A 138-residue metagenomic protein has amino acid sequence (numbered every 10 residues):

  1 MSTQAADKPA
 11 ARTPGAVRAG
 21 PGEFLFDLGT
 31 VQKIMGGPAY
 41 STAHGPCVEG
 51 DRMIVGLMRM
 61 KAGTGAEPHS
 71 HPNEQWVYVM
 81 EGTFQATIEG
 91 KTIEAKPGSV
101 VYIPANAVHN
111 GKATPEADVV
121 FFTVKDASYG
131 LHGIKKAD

Functional and structural regions predicted by a protein language model:
M1-R52, K136-D138: A short, N-terminal "cap"/entry segment at the start of jelly-roll beta-barrel domains of the cupin/DSBH fold
A39-S41, G56-H71: Conserved short histidine dyad/triad with adjacent acidic residue
M53, M58, K91-I93: Well-ordered beta-strand scaffold positions
R59-M60, H71-A86, V124: Short, conserved beta-strand element in jelly-roll/cupin
A66-P68, A86-T87, I103, H109-P115: Short beta-strand His + acidic residue motifs that chelate non-heme Fe in jelly-roll/DSBH and cupin folds
W76, T83-Q85, T92, V108 (+2 more regions): Structural motif
K91-A105: Short acidic-glycine-tyrosine-enriched beta hairpin
A105-L131: Ligand-binding loop in jelly-roll beta-barrel domains
